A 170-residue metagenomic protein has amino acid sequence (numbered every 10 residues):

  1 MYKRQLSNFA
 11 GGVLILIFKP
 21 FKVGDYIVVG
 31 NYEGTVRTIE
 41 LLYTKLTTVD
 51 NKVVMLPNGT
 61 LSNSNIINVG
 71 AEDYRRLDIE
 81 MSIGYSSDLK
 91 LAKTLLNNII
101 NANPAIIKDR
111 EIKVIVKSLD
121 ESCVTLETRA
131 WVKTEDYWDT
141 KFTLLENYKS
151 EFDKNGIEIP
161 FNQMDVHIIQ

Functional and structural regions predicted by a protein language model:
M1-Q5: Conserved small/polar residues in nucleotide/adenosyl-binding loops
L6-I15: Short, structured beta-strand/loop micro-motifs enriched in basic residues and often containing a Trp
F9, L95-L96, T140, L144: Hydrophobic alpha-helical membrane-association signature
L14-D109: Soluble accessory domains appended to multi-pass membrane transport proteins
V69, S87, I107-Q170: Solvent-exposed, non-transmembrane regulatory segments of membrane-associated proteins
